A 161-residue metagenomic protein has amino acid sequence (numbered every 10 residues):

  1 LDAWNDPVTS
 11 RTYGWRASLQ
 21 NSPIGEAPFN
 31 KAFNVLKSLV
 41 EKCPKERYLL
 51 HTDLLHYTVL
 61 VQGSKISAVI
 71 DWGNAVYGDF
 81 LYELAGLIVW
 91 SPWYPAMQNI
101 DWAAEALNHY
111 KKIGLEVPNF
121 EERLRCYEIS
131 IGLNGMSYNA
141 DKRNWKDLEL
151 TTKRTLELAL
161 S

Functional and structural regions predicted by a protein language model:
L1-T52, Q62, T152-L156: An alpha-helical support segment within catalytic cores of ATP-dependent transferases
P23-A27, N99-I100, N144-D147: Structural helix-adjacent loops and short alpha-helical linkers that scaffold large soluble proteins
Y57-V59: Hydrophobic residue at the +6 position relative to the catalytic HRD Asp in the kinase catalytic loop
V61-S67: Active-site beta-strand-loop-beta-strand hairpin of nuclease catalytic cores that positions key catalytic residues
I70-A75: Activation of the activation-loop gatekeeper triad in protein kinase-fold domains
Y82-E116, E128-N144: Active-site activation/catalytic loop segments of kinase-like enzymes and analogous catalytic loops in related
N134-S161: ATP/Mg2+ or Mg2+-diphosphate-binding catalytic cores that bind nucleotide phosphates or diphosphates via glycine-rich
